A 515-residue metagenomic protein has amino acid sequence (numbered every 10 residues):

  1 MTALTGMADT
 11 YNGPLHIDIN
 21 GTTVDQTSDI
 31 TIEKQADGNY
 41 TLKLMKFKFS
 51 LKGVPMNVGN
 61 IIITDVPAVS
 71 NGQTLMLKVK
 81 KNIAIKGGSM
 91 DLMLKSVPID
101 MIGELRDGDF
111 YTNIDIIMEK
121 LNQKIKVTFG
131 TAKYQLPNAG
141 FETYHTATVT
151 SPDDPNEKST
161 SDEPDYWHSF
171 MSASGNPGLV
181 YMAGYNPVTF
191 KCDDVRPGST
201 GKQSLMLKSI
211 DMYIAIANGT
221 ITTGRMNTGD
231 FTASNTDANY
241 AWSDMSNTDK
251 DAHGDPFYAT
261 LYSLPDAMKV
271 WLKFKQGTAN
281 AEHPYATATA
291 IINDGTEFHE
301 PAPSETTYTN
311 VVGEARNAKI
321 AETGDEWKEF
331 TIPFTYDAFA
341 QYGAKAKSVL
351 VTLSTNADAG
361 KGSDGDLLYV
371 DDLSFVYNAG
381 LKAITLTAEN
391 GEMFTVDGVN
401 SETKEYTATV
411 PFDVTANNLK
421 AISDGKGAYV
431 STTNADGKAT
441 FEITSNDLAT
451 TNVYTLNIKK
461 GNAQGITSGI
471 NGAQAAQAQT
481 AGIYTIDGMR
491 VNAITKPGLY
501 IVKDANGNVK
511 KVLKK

Functional and structural regions predicted by a protein language model:
G6-P14, V24-S28, N60-G72, L105 (+2 more regions): Edge beta-strand at a domain terminus
P14-Y40, D91-L94, S151-M182: Short, solvent-exposed loop/hinge segments that bridge or flank secondary-structure elements
Q26-S28, I32-L105: Predominantly extracellular/secreted and cell-surface proteins with exposed, flexible low-complexity segments
S50-K52, F274-P284, T296-H299: Extended, low-complexity, turn-rich repeat/linker tracts enriched in Gly/Pro/Ser/Thr and Asp/Glu that occur
M76-K133, N227-N239: Beta-sheet ligand-binding and adhesion/scaffold domains
G130-P265, K269, H283-D294, F298-T331 (+2 more regions): Aromatic (Trp/Tyr/Phe) and Gly/Pro-enriched flexible surface segments
N378-G465: Beta-rich interaction/scaffold domains
N462-K515: C-terminal outer-membrane/trafficking sorting elements
